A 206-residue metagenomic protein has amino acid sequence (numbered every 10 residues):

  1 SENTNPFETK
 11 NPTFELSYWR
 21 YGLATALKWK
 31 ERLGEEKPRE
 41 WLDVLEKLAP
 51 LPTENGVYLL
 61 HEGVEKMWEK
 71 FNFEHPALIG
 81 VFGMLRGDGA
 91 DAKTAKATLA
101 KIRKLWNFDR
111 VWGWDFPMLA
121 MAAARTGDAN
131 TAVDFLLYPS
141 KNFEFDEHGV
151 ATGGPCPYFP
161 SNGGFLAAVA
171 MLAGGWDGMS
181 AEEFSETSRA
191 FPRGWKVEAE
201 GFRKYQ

Functional and structural regions predicted by a protein language model:
S1-L33, P157-P160, E182-Y205: C-terminal, helix-dominated tail/subdomain
T13-G178: Active-site core of glycosidic bond-cleaving carbohydrate-active enzymes
